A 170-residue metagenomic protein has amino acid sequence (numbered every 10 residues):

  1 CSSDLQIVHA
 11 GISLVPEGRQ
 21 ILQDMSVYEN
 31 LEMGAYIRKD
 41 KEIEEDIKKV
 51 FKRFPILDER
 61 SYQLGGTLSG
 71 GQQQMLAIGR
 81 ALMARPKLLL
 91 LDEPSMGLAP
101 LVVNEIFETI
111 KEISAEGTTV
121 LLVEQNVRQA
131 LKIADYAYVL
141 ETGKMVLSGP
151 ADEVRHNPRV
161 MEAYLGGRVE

Functional and structural regions predicted by a protein language model:
C1-S2: Short, small-residue-biased leader/transition segments that mark boundaries at the very start of proteins
L64-L68, Q72: Conserved ABC ATPase signature
A81-L82: ABC ATPase C-loop
R85: Conserved catalytic motifs of ABC-family nucleotide-binding domains
L89-E93: Catalytic Walker B motif of ABC-type/P-loop ATPase nucleotide-binding domains
N104-E116: Helical segment within the ABC ATPase nucleotide-binding domain
Y136, S148: Short, glycine/charged-rich "phosphate-handling" switch motifs in NTP-dependent and phosphotransfer domains
